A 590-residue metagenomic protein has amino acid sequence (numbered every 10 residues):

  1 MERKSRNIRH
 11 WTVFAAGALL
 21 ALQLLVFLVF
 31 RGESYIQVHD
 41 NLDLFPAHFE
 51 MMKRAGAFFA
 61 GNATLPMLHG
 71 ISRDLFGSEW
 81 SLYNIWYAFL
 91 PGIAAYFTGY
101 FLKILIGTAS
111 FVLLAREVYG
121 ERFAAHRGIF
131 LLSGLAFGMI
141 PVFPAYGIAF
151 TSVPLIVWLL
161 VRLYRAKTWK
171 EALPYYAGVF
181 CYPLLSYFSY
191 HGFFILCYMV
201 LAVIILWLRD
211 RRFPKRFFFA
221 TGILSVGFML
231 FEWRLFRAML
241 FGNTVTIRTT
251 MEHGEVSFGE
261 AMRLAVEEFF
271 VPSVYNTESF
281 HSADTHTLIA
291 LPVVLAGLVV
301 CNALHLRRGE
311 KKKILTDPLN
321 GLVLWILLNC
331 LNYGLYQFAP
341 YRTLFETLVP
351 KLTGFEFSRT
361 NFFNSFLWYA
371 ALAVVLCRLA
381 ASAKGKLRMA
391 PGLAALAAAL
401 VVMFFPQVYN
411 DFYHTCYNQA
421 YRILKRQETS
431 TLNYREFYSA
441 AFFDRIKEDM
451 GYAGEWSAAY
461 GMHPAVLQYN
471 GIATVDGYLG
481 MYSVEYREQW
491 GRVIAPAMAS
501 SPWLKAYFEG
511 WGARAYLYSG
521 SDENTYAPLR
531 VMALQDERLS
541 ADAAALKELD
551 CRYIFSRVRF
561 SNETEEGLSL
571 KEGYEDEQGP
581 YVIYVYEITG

Functional and structural regions predicted by a protein language model:
M1-I8, E117-R122, R162-P174, I204-R216 (+2 more regions): Membrane-interface junctions at the ends of membrane-embedded or membrane-associated helices
M1-V26: Start-transfer (signal-anchor) and selected internal transmembrane alpha helices of multi-pass inner/ER membrane
L19-T108, Y146-G147, Q489: Membrane-interface coil-to-helix junctions
F97, I140-G147, I314-A370, V375 (+1 more regions): Membrane-helix boundary/interfacial segments in multi-pass membrane proteins
T108-V118, A125-R209, F217-F236: Membrane-embedded helix bundles of polyisoprenyl
G128, L319, L376-H414: Signature aromatic-anchored transmembrane alpha helix within multi-pass, membrane-resident enzymes that catalyze glycan
E232-H305: Periplasmic/ER-lumenal interhelical loops and adjacent helix-loop junctions in multi-pass membrane proteins
Y409-G590: Extracytoplasmic
